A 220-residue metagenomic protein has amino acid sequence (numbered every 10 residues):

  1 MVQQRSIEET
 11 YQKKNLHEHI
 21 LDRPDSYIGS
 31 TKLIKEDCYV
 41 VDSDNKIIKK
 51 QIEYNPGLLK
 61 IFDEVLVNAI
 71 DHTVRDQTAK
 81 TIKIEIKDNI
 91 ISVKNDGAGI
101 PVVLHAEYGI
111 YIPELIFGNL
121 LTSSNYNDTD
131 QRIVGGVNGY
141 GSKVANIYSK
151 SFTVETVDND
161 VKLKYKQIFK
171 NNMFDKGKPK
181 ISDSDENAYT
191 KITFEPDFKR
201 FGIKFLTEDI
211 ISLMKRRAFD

Functional and structural regions predicted by a protein language model:
M1-D63, I70, L104-A106, E114-G118 (+1 more regions): Bergerat-fold GHKL ATPase/HATPase_c domain
V2-T10, N89-I112, S123-D220: GHKL-type ATPase core
R23, E64-V65, A69-H72, D96 (+3 more regions): Generic, well-ordered alpha-helical scaffold segments in large soluble proteins
G29-L33, I48-Q51, A69-K83, S123-V134 (+2 more regions): Active-site phosphate-binding and catalytic loops of NTP-dependent enzymes
Y54-I82, G141-Y148: Conserved ATP-binding N-box helix of the HATPase_c
E85-K87: Structural motif
